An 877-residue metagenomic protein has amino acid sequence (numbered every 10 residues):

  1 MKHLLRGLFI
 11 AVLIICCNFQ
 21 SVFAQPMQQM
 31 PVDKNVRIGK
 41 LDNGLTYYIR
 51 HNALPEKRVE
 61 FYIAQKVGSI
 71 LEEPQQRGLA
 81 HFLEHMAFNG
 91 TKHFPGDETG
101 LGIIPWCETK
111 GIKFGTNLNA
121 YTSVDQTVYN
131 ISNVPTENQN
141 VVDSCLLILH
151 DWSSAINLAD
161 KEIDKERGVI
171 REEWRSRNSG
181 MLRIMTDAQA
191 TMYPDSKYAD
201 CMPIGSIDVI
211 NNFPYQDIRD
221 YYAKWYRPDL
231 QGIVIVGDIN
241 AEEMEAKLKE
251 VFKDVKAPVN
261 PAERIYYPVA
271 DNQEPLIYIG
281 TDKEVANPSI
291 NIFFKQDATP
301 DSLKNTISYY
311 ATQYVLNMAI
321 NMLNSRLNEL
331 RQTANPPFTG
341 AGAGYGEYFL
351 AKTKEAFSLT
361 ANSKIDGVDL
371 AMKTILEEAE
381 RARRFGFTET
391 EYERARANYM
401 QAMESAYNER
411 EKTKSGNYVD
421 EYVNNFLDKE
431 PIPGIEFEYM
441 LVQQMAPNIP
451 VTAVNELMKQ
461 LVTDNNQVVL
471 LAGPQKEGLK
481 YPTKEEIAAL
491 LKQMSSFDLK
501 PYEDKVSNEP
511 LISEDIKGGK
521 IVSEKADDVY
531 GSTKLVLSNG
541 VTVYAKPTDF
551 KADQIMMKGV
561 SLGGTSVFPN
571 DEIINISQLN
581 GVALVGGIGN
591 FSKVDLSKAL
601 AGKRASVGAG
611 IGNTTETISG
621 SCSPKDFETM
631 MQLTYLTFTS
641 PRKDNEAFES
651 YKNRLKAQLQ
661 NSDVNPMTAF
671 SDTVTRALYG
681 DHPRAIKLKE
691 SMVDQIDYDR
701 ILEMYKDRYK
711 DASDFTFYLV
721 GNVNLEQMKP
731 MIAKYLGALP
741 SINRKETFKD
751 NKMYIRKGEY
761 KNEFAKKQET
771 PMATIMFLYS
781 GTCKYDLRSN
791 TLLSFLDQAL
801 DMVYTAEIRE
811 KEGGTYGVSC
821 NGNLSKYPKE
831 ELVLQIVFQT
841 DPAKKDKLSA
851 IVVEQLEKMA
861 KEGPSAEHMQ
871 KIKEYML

Functional and structural regions predicted by a protein language model:
M1-P26: Bacterial Sec-dependent N-terminal signal peptides
F23-I49, N240-Y314, A319-N328, Q332-A334 (+10 more regions): Proteolytic maturation boundary segments
R50, P55-E72, L79-A80, E98-D151 (+12 more regions): M16 family metallopeptidases and their MPP-like homologs
R77-N89, I320-N321, I573-G581, Q798: Active-site recognition of the HExxH zinc-binding catalytic motif
M86-E98: Metal-associated gating/positioning segment near the N- to mid-region
S154, E162-L230, V234-F252, K256-N287 (+5 more regions): Hydrophobic, small-residue-rich alpha-helical packing segments that form membrane-like cores
V209-K249, H682-K687, M692-Y735, L739: Internal metal/ion-chelating core segments
